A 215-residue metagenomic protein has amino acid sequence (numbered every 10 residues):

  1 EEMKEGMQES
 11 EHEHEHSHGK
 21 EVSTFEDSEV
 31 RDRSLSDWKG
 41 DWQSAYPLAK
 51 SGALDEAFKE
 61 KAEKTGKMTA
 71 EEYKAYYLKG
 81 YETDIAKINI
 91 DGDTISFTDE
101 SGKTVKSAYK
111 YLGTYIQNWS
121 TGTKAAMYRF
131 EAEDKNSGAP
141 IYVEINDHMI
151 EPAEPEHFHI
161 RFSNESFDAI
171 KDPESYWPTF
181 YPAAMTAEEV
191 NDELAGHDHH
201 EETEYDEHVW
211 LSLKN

Functional and structural regions predicted by a protein language model:
E1-D27, K59, Y81, Y128-A132 (+1 more regions): Gram-positive cell-envelope targeting signals
E1-G19, I170, E174, A183-N215: Extracytoplasmic metal-acquisition and chelation regions
G6, G52-Y81, N146, P152-D168 (+1 more regions): Mixed-charge, low-complexity intrinsically disordered segments
H12, F25-D41: N-terminal helix-cap/turn-to-beta initiation motif at the start of protein domains
S34-L54: Tryptophan-anchored aromatic micro-motifs
W42, H157-H159, W210: Tryptophan-centered motif/residue detector
Y73-D147: Contiguous, well-ordered beta-strand patches that form the walls/edges of small beta-barrel/beta-sandwich domains
A132-H197: Glycine-rich, aromatic-bearing surface loops/beta-hairpins
